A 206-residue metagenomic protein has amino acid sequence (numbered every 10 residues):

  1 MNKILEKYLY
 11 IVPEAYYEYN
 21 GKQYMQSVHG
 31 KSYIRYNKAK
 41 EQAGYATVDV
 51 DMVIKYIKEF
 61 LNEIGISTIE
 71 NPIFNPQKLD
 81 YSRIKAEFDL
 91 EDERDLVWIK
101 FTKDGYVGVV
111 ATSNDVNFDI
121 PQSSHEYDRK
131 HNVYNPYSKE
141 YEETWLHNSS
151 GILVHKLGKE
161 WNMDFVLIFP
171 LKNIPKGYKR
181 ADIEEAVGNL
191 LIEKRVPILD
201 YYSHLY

Functional and structural regions predicted by a protein language model:
M1-V97, F101-Y106, D115-Y206: Boundary/linker segments flanking structured domains
V110-T112: Short linear recognition/processing motifs and adjacent strand/loop elements at protein termini and domain edges
